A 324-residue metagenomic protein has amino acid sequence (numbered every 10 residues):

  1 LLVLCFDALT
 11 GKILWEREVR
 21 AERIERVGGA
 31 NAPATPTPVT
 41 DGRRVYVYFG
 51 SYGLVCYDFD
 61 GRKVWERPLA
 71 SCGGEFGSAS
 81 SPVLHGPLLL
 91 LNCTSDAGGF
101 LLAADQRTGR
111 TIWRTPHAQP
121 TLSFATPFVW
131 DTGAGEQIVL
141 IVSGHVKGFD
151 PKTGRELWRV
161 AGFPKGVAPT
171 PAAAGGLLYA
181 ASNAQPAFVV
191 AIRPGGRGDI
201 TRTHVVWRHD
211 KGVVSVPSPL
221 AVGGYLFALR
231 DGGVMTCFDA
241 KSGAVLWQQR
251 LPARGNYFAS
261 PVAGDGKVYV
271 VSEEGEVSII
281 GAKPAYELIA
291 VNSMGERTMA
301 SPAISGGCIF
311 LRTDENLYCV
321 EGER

Functional and structural regions predicted by a protein language model:
L1-R324: Noncatalytic, solvent-exposed loop/strand surfaces of beta-propeller-type extracellular/periplasmic domains
